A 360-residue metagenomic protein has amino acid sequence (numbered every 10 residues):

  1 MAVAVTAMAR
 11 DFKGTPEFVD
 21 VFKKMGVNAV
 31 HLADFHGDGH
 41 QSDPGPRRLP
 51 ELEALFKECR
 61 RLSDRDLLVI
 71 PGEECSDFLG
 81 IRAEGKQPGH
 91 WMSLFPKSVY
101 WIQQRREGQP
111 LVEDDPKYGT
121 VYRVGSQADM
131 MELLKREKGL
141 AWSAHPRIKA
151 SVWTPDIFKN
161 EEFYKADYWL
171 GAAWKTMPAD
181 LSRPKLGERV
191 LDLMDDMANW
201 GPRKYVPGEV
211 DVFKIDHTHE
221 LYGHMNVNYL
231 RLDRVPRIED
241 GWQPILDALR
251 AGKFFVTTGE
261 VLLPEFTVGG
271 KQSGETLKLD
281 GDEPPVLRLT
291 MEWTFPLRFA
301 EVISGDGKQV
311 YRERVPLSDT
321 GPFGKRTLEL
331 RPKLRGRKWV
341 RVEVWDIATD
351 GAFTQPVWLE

Functional and structural regions predicted by a protein language model:
M1-A144, A150-W153, K175-M177, L181-L193 (+3 more regions): A metal-dependent hydrolase metal-coordination microenvironment
A2-A7, D11, T15, V19 (+3 more regions): C-terminal functional module detector
M25, D167, F295: Structured loop/turn residues at beta-strand edges in well-structured enzyme cores
P44-G45, D156-I157, T267-Q272: Charge-rich, low-complexity amphipathic helices in intrinsically disordered tails/linkers adjacent to domains
L134-E137, S143-T257: Long, contiguous interaction/targeting segments characteristic of exported/extracellular or secretory-pathway proteins
